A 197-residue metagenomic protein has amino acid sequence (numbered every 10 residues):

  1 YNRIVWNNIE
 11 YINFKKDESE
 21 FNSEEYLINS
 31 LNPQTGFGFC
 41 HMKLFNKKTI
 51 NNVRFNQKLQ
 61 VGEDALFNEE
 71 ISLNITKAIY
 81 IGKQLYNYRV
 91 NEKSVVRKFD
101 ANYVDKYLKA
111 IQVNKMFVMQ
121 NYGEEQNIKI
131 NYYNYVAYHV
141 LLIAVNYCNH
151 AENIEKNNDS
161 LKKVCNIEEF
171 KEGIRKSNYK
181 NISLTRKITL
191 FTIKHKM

Functional and structural regions predicted by a protein language model:
Y1-I79, Y86-Y103, G123: Donor-binding/catalytic cores of nucleotide-activated saccharide and glycerol-phosphate transferases/polymerases
L44-F45, Y135-L141: Solvent-exposed aromatic/hydrophobic patches embedded in short alpha-helical segments
F67, A110, V136: Catalytic-loop motifs flanking and including active-site residues across diverse enzymes
I79-I81, G173: General small-molecule cofactor/ligand-binding pocket signal
K83-E92, R97-G123, H139-F170: Catalytic core of nucleotide-sugar-dependent glycosyltransferases
N127-N134, N157-L161: Short, charged, amphipathic alpha-helical segments
N149-M197: Membrane-interface aromatic/basic loop that binds lipid-linked glycans or pyrophosphate carriers, typified by
